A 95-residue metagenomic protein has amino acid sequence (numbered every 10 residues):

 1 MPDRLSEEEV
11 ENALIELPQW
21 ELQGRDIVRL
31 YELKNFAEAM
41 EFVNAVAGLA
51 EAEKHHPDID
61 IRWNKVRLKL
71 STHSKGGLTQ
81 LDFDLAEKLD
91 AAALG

Functional and structural regions predicted by a protein language model:
M1-F36: N-terminal first-folded block
Q19-L22, A47-P57, L94-G95: Short arginine-rich
L22, N35, I61-W63, T72 (+1 more regions): Generic structural "secondary-structure junction" signal
R25, E32, N64-V66, F83: Short capping/connector residues at structural and topological boundaries
N44-A45, E87: Solvent-exposed alpha-helix faces
A50-S71: Mid-chain, well-packed structural core segment of small domains
R67-G95: C-terminal structural segments of small proteins and small subunits
